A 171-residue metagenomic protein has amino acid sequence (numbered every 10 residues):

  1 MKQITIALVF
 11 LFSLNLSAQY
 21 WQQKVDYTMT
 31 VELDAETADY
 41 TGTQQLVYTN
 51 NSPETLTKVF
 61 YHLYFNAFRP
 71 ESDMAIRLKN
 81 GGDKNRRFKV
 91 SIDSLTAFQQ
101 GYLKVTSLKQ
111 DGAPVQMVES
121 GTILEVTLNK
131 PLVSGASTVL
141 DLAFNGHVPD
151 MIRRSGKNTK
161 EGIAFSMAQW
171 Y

Functional and structural regions predicted by a protein language model:
M1-W21: Bacterial Sec-dependent N-terminal signal peptides
A18-Y171: Acidic/His-enriched low-complexity segments
